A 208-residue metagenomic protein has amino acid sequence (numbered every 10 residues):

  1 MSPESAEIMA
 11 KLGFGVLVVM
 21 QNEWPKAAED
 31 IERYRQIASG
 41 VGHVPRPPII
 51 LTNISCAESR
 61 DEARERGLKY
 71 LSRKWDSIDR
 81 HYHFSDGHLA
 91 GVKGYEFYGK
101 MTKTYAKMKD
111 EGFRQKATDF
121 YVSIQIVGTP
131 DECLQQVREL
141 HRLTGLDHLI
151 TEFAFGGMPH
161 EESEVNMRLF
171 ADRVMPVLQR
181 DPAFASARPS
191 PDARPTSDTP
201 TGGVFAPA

Functional and structural regions predicted by a protein language model:
M1-P3, L134-Q135: Residue-level marker for well-ordered alpha-helical positions
S2-A6, A10-E23, D30-I31, R35: A conserved active-site cap/scaffold subdomain adjacent to cofactor or substrate pockets
F14-V16, D119-S123, T151-G157: Glycine- and acidic
F14-V19, R46-N53, L149-T151: Hydrophobic faces of well-ordered beta-strands that scaffold small-molecule active sites in alpha/beta enzyme cores
M20-W24, E152-S163: Glycine-rich, proline-tolerant flexible connector loops at the mouths of alpha/beta enzymes
P25-L146, Q179-A208: An alpha-helical appendage that flanks or caps ligand/catalytic pockets
E29-I37, P159-Q179: C-terminal helical cap(s) of enzyme catalytic domains, especially alpha/beta-barrels
